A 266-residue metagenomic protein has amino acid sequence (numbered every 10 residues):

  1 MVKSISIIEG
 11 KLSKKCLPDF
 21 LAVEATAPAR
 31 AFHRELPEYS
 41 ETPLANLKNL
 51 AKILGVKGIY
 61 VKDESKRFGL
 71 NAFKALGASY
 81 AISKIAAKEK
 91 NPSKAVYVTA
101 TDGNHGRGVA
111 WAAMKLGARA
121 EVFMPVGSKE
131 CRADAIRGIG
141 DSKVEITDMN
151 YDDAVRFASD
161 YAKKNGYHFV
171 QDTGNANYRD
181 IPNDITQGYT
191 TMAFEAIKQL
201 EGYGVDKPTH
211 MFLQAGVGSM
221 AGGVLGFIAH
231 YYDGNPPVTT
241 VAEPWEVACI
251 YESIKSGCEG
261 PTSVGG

Functional and structural regions predicted by a protein language model:
M1-G266: PLP-dependent amino-acid enzyme catalytic core
